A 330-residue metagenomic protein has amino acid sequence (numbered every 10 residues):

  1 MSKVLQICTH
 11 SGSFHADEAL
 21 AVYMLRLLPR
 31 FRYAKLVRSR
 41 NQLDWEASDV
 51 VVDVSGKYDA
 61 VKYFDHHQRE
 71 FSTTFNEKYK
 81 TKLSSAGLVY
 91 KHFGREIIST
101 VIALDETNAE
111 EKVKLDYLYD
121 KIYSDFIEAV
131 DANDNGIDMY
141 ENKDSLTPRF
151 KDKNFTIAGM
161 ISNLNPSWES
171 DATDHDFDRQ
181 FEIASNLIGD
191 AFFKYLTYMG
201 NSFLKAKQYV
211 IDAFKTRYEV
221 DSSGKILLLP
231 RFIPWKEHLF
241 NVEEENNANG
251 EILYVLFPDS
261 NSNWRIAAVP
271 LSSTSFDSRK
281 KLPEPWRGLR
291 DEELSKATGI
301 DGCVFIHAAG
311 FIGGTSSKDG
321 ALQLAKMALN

Functional and structural regions predicted by a protein language model:
S2-P166, P270-S272, D277-N330: Replace "Mg2+/Mn2+-dependent" with "divalent metal-dependent
G136-R265, V269: Glycine-rich, Lys/Arg-enriched anion-binding loops that position phosphate/diphosphate groups for phosphoryl
